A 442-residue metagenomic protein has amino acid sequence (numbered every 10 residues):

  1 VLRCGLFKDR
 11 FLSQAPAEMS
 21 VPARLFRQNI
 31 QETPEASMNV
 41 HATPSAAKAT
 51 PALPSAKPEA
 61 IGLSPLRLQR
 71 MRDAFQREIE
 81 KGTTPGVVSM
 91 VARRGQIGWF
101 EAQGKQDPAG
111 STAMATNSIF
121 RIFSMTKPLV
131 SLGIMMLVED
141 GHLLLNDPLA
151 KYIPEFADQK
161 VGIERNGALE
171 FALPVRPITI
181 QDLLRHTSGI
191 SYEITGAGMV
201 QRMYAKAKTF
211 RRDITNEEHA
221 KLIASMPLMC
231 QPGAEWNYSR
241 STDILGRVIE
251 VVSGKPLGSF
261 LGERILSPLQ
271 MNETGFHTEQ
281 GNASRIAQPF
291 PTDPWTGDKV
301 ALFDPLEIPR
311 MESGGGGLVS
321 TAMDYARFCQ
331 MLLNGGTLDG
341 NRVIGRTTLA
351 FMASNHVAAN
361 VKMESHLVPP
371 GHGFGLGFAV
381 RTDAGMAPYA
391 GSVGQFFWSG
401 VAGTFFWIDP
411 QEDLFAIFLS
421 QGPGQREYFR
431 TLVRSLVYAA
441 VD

Functional and structural regions predicted by a protein language model:
A17-E18, R24-S37: Short, Lys/Arg-enriched N-terminal segments with co-localized hydrophobic residues within the first ~10-30 amino acids
V40-H41, S45-A52, P148-A390: Short, surface-exposed loop or secondary-structure junction motifs that flank catalytic or metal-binding residues
E59-I122, H142-L144, D158-A168, L302 (+2 more regions): Short, conserved catalytic-motif segment at the N-terminal edge
Q69-F75, S89, G95-I97, F120-I153 (+3 more regions): Active-site SXXK
W99, F406-W407, D413-G422: Short, well-ordered beta-strand elements
Q395, A402-Q411: Short, surface-exposed beta-strand/loop micro-motifs that present aromatic residues
